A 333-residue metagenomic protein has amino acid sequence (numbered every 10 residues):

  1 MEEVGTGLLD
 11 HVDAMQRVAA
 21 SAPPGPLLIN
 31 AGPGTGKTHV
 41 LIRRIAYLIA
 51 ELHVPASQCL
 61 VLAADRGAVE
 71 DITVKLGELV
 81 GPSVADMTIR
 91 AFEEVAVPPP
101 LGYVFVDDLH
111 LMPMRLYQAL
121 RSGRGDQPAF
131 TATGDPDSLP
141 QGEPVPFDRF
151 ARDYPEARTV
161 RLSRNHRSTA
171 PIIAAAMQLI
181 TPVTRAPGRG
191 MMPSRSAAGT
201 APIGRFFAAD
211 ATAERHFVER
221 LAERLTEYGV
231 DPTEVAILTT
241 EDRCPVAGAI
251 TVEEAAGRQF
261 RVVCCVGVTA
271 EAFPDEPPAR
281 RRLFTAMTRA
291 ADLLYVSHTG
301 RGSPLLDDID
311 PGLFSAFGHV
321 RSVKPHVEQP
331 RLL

Functional and structural regions predicted by a protein language model:
M1-A96, V263, T288: P-loop NTPase Walker
P23-P24, P55-A56, P99-P100, D126-Q127 (+1 more regions): Short loop/turn elements that form and flank the Walker-type P-loop nucleotide-binding site in RecA-like NTPase cores
N30-H39, R43-A46, A64-G67, Y103-S303 (+1 more regions): Conserved helicase motor core of SF1/SF2 NTP-dependent helicases
V84-G102, P113-L120: Conserved helicase/translocase P-loop NTPase motor core
